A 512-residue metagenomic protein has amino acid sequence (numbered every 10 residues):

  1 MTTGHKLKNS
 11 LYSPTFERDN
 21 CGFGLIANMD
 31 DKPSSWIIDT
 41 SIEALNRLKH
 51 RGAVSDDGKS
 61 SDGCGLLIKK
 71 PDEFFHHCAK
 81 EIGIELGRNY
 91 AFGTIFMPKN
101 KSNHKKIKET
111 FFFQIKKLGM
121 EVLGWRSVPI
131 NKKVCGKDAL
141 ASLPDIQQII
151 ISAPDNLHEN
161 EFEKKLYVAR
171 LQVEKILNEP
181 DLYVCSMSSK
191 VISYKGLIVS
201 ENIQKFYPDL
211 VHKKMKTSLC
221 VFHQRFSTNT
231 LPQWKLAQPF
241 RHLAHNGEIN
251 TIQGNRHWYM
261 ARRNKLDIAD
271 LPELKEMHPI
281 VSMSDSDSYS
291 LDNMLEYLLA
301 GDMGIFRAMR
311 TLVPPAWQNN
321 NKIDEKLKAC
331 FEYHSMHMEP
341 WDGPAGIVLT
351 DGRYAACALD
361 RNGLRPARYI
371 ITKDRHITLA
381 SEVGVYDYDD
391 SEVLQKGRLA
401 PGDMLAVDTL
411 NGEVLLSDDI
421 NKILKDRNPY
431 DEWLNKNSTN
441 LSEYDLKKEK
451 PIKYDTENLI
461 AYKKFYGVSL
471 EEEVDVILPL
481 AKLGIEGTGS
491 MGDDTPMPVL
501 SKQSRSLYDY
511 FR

Functional and structural regions predicted by a protein language model:
M1-R512: Conserved short alpha-helical segments that host acidic/polar catalytic motifs at enzyme active sites
